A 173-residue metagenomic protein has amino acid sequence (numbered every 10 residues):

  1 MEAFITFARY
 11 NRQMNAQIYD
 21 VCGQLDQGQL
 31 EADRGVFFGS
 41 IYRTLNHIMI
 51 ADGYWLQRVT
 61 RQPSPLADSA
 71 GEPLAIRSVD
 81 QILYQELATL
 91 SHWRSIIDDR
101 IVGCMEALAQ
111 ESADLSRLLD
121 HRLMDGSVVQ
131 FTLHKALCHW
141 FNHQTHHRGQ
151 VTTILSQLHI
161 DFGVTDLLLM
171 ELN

Functional and structural regions predicted by a protein language model:
M1-E2: Absolute protein N-terminus
I5-D20, Q29-R77, R122-N173: Short, contiguous alpha-helical
P65-E111: Helix-adjacent hinge/juxtasegments
A107-M124: Acidic catalytic patch
